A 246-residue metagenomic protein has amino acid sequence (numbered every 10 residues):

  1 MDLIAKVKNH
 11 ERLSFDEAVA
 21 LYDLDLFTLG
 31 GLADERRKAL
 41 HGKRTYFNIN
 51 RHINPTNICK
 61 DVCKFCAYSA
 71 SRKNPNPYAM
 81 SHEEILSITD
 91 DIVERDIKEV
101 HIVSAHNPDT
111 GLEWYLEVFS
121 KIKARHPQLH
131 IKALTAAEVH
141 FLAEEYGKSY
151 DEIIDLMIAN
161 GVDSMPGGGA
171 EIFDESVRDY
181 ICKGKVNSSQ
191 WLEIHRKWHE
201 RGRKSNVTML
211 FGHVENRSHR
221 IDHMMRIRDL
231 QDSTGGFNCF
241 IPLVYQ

Functional and structural regions predicted by a protein language model:
M1-K60: Flexible, acidic/Gly-rich N-terminal and inter-domain linker regions that tether and position cofactor-handling modules
N48-I53, K73-N76, V103-E113, E175: Glycine-rich, proline-tolerant flexible connector loops at the mouths of alpha/beta enzymes
R51, S69-H82, E138-S149, Y180-G184: Active-site mouth loops of central-metabolism enzymes
A70-S104: Conserved alpha-helical substructure of the radical SAM core
I85-D90, K98-H101, F141-M157, V162-S164: Conserved N-terminal glycine/acidic-rich loop preference
T89, Y115-S120, I154-D155, L192-H195 (+1 more regions): Generic structural signal for well-ordered alpha-helices, preferentially at hydrophobic/aromatic core positions
V100-R125, L142-Y146, E215-H219: Conserved glycine-rich "GG(E/T)P / GGGxP" loop and the immediately following alpha-helix in the radical SAM core
S104, H126, H130, A159-A170 (+1 more regions): Conserved C-terminal portion of the radical SAM core fold that forms the substrate/S-adenosylmethionine-binding
